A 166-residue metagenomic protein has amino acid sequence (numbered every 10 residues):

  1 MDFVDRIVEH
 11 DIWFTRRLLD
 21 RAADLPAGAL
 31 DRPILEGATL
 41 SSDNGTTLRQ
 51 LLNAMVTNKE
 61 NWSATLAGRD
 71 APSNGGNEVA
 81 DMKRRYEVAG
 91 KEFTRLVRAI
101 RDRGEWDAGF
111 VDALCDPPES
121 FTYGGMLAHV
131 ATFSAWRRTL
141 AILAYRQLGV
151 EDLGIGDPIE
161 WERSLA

Functional and structural regions predicted by a protein language model:
M1, D5-L25, L30-N74, C115-A166: Short, contiguous alpha-helical
A64-G104: Helix-adjacent hinge/juxtasegments
R98-D116: Acidic catalytic patch
